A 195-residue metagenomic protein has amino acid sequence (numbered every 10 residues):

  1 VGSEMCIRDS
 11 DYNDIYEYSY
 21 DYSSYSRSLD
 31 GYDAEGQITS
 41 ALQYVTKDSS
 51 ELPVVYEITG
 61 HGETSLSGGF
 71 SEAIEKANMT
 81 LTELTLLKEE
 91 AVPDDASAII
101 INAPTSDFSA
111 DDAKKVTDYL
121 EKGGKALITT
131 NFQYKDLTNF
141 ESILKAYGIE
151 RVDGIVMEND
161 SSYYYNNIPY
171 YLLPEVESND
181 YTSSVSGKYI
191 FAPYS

Functional and structural regions predicted by a protein language model:
V1-E4, R8-S195: Short, surface-exposed patches at the edges or C-terminal ends of soluble domains, predominantly
